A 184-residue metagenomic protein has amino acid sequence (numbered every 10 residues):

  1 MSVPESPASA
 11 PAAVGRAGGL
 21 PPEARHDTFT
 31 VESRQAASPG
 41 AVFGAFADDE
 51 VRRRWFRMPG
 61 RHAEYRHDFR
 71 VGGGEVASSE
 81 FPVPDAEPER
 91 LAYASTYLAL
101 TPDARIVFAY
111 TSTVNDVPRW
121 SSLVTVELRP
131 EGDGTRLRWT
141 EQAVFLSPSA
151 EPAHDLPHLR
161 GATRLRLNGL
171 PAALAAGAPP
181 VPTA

Functional and structural regions predicted by a protein language model:
S2-H62: Hydrophobic ligand-binding cavity/cleft-lining segments
S2-P7, A143-A184: A conserved amphipathic terminal alpha-helix motif
H26-E32, P39, H62, G74 (+4 more regions): Intrinsic-disorder/low-complexity, polar/charged segments enriched in Ser/Thr/Lys/Arg/Asp/Glu/Gln
T30, E50-R90, P182-T183: Short beta-edge strand/loop motif at the mouth of beta-sheet-based domains
S33, Y65-H67, Y93-A99, S122-P130: Hydrophobic/aromatic beta-strand elements that line small-molecule binding cavities or substrate pockets in beta-rich
V42-F46, R52, E75-A77, Y97 (+4 more regions): Hydrophobic pocket/interface hotspot
V76-S112: Helix-adjacent hinge/juxtasegments
T113-G161: Beta-strand/loop substructures that line and gate deep hydrophobic ligand-binding cavities in soluble
